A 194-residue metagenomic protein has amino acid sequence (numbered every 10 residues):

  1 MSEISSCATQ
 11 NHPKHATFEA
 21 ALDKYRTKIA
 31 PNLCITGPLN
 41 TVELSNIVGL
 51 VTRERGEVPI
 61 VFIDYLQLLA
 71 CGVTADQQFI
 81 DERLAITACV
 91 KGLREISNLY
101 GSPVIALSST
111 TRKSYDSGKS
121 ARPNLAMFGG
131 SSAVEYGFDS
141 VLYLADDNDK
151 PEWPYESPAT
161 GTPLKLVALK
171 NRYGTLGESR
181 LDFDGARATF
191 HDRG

Functional and structural regions predicted by a protein language model:
M1-E57, F128, S179-R180: Cytosolic-facing regulatory segments adjacent to core modules
S6, C71, M127-G130, F183-G185 (+1 more regions): Generic structural "secondary-structure junction" signal
P13, S131-E135, R193-G194: Short, surface-exposed, polar/charged, turn-prone segments marking secondary-structure boundaries
P31-I35, L142-L144, L181, A188-F190: Generic preference for hydrophobic/aromatic residues in regular secondary structure cores
G37-K165, Y173: P-loop NTPase motor core
A168, Y173-G194: NTP-binding/hydrolysis catalytic cores, primarily Walker-type P-loop NTPases
